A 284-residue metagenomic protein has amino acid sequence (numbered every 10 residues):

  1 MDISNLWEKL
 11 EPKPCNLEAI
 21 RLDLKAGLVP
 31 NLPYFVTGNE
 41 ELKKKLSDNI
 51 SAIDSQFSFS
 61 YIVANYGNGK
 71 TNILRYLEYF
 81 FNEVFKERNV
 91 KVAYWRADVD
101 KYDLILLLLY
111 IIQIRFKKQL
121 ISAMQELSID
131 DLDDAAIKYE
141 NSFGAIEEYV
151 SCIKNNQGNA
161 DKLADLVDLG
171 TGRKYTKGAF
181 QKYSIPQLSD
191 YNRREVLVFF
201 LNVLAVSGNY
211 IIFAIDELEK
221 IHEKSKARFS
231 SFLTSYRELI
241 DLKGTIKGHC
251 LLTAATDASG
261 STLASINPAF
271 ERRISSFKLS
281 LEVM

Functional and structural regions predicted by a protein language model:
M1-A19, T171-M284: The catalytic "switch" region of P-loop NTPases
M1-S60: A short, basic N-terminal segment
N31-L32, S58, R88-K91, S275-L279: Generic structural motif recognizing short loop/turn segments at the entrances and edges of beta-strands
K43, I105, L109, F229-Y236: Amphipathic alpha-helical segments in well-structured domains
K44, N89-V92, R96, K247-C250: Generic preference for hydrophobic/aromatic residues in regular secondary structure cores
L46, I62, W95, L251 (+1 more regions): Generic structural hydrophobic/aromatic packing signal, biased to beta-strands
L46-D48, L77-F81, Y236-E238: Short, well-ordered amphipathic alpha-helices
A52-I211: P-loop NTPase nucleotide-binding core
